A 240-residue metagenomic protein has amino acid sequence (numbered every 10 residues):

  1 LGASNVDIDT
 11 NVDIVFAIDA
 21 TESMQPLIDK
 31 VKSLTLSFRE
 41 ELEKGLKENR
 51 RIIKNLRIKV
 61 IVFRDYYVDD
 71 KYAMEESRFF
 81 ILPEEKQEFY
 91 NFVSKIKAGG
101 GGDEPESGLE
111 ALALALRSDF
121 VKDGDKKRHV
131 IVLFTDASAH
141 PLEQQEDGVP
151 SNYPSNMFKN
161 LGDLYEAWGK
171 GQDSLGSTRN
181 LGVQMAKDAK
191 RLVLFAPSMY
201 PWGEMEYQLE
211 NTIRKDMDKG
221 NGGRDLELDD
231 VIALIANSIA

Functional and structural regions predicted by a protein language model:
L1-V15, T21-K30: Acidic, polar low-complexity linker/tail segments
G2-D9, K47-I52, A115-H129, V183-A186: Surface-exposed acidic, glycine-flexible loop patches that form ligand/cofactor-binding and adhesion interfaces
V6-D7, E210-A240: C-terminal "exit" segments of structured domains
I18-A20, V31, V60, L112 (+2 more regions): DG-centered beta-turn motif at the end of beta-strands
A20-M24, R64-V68, A98-G101, D136-P141 (+1 more regions): Solvent-exposed loop/turn segments at secondary-structure junctions within structured extracellular/periplasmic domains
N55-K95, G203-E210: Short beta-strand-loop
S77-L133, A139-H140: Von Willebrand factor
A137-L209: VWA/integrin I-like adhesion module and closely mimicked acidic/polar interface patches used
